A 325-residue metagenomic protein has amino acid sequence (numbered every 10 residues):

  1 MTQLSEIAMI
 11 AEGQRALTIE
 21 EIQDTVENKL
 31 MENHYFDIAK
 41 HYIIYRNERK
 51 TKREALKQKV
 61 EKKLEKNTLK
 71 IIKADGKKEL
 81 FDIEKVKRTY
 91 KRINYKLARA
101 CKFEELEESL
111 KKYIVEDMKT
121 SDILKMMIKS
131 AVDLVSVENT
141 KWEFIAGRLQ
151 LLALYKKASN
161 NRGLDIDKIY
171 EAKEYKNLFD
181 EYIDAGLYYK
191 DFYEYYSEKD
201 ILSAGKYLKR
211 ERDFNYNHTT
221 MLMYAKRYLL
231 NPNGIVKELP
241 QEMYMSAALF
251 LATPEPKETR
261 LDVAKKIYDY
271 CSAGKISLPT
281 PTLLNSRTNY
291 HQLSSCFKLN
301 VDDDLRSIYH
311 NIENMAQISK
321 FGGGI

Functional and structural regions predicted by a protein language model:
M1-I325: Extended catalytic cores of very large enzyme megasubunits
